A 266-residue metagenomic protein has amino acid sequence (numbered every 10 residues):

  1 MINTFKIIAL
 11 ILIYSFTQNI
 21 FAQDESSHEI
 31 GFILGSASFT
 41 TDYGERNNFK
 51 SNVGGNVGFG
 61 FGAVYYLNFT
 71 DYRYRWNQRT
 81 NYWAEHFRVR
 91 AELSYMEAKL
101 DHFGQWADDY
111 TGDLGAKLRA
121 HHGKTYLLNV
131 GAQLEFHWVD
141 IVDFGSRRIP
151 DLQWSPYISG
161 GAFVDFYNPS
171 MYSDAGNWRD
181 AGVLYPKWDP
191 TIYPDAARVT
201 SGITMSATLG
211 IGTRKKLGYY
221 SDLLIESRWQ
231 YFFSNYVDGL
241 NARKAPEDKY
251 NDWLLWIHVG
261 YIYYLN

Functional and structural regions predicted by a protein language model:
A22-S26, N68-H86, K124, I141-S155 (+2 more regions): Short loop/turn motifs that connect adjacent beta-strands in outer-membrane beta-barrel proteins
A22-Y72, I262-N266: Short glycine/proline- and aromatic-enriched beta-strand/turn motifs that initiate or cap beta-hairpins
E25, F39-E45, S51, T204 (+1 more regions): Predominantly the C-terminal beta-signal and adjacent terminal strand-loop region of outer-membrane beta-barrel
S26-H28, V53-F59, E85, Y126-V130 (+3 more regions): Residues that define the transmembrane beta-barrel architecture of outer-membrane proteins
E29-G31, R88-R90, Y157-S159, D222-L224 (+1 more regions): Residue-level detector of the transmembrane beta-barrel scaffold of outer-membrane proteins
F32-S36, F61-L67, A132-F136, G160-V164 (+3 more regions): Residues on the lipid-exposed face of transmembrane beta-strands in outer-membrane beta-barrel proteins
L34-T40, L93-K99, W138-D140, A162-N168 (+2 more regions): Transmembrane beta-strands of outer-membrane beta-barrel pores
Y43-G54, A98-L128, Y167-T204, Y236-D252: Extracellular/periplasm-exposed beta-strand and loop segments of Gram-negative cell-envelope proteins, dominated by
